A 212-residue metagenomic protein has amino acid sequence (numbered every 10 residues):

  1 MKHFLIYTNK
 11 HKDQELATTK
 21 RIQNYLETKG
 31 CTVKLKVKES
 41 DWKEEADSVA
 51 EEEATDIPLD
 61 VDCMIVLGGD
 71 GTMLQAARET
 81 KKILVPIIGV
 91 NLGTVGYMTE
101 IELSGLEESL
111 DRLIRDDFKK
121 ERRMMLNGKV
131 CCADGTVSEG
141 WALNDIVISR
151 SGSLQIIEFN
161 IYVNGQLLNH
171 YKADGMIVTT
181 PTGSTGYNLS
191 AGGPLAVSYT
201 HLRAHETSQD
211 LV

Functional and structural regions predicted by a protein language model:
M1-C63, S104-K119, V130-G140: ATP/NTP phosphate-donor binding region
H11, D70-T72, V95, T182-S184: Short glycine-rich anion-binding loops that position phosphate/pyrophosphate groups of nucleotides and phosphorylated
E15, T72-A76, T185-L189: Short glycine/serine/threonine-rich phosphate/pyrophosphate-binding segments that cradle anionic phosphate groups
V66-D70, A77-E79: N-terminal glycine-rich "phosphate-gripper" loop used for MgATP/nucleotide binding and carboxylate activation
Q75, T80-G93, Y97: Gly/Ser-rich helix-loop-strand patches that form or flank binding pockets for ribonucleotide-derived cofactors
V95-D174: Catalytic core of DAGKc-family lipid kinases
A173-M176, A191-P194: Anionic-ligand binding region
T200-T207: Conserved small/polar residues in nucleotide/adenosyl-binding loops
